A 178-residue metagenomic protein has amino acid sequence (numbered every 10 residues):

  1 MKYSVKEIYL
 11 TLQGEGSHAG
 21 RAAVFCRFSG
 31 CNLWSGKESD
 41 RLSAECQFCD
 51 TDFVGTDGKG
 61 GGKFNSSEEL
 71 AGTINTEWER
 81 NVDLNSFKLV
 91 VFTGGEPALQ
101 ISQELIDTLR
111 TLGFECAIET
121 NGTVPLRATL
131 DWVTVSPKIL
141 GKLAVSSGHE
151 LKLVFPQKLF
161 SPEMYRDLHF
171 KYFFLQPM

Functional and structural regions predicted by a protein language model:
Y3-L10, A22, L33-L130: Conserved Radical SAM active-site core
H18-G20, V145: A generic structural micro-feature
L84-L89, A98-M178: Conserved AdoMet/S-adenosylmethionine-binding subsite of the radical SAM
